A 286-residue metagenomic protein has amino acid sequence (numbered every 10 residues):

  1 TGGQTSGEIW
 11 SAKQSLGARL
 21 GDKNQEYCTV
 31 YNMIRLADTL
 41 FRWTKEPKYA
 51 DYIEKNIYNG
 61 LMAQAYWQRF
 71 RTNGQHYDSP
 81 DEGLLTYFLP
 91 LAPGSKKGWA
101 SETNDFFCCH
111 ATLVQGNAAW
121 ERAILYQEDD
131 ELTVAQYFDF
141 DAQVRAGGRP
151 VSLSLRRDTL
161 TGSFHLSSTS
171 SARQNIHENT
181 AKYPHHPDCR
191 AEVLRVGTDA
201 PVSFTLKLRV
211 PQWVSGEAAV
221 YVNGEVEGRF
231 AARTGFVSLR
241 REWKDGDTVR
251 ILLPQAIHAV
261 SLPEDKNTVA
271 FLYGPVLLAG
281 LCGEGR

Functional and structural regions predicted by a protein language model:
T1-R286: Glycan-recognition and catalytic cores of secretory/periplasmic carbohydrate-active enzymes
